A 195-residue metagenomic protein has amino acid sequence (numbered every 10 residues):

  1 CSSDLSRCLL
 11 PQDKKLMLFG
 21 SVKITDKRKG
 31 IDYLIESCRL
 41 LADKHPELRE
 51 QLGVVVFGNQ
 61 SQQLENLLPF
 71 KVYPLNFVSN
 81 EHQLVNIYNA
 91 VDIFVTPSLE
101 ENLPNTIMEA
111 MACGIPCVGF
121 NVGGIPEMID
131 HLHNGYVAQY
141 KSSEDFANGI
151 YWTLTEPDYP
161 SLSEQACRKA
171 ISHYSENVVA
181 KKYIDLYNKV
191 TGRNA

Functional and structural regions predicted by a protein language model:
C1-S2: Short, small-residue-biased leader/transition segments that mark boundaries at the very start of proteins
C8-K29, I35-R39: Conserved donor-binding/catalytic core segment of Leloir-type glycosyltransferases
H45-L52, G58-H82: Nucleotide-activated donor-binding/catalytic signature segment of Leloir-type glycosyltransferases, i.e., the conserved
N86-V91: Short alpha-helical donor nucleotide-sugar binding micro-motif in glycosyltransferases
L99: Aromatic "clamp/platform" in nucleotide-sugar-dependent glycosyltransferases that forms part of the donor/acceptor
P116-G119: Short hydrophobic beta-strand element within catalytic cores of glycosyltransferases and related nucleotide-activated
H131-L132, Y136-S143, W152-P157: Conserved acidic donor-binding segment of nucleotide-sugar-dependent glycosyltransferases
D158-H173, K182-D185: A short, well-ordered alpha-helix in the C-terminal region of glycosyltransferases
